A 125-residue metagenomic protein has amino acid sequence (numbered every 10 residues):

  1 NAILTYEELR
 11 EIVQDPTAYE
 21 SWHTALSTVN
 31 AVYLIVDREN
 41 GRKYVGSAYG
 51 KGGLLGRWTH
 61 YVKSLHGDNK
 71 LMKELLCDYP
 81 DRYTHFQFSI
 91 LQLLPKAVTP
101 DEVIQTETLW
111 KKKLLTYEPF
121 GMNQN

Functional and structural regions predicted by a protein language model:
N1-I12, K112, T116-N125: Charged structural interfaces that engage phosphate-rich ligands and support phosphoryl-transfer chemistry
N1-V45, Y49: GIY-YIG nuclease catalytic motif and its immediate N-terminal context
E7, G56, K70, D101-I104: Generic alpha-helical secondary structure signal
S21, L75-D78, K113: A generic secondary-structure signal
A31-V32, R57, T106: Short, hydrophobic/aromatic alpha-helical segments in well-folded domains
K51-A97: Conserved short loop/helix modules at catalytic or binding sites in compact beta-alpha or helix-hairpin-helix contexts
D78-R82, D101-V103, Y117-N125: Mixed-charge (Asp/Glu-Lys/Arg
A97-T116: Domain-level recognition of nuclease-like catalytic cores that cleave nucleotide substrates
